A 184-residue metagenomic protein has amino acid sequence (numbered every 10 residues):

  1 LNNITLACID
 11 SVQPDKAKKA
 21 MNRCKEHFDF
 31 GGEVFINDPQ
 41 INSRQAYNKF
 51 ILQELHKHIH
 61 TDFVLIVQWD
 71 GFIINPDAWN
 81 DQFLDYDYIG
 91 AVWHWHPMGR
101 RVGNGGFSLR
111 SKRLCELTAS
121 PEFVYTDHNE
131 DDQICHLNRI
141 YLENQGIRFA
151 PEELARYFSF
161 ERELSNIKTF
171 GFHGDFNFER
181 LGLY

Functional and structural regions predicted by a protein language model:
L1-F63: N-terminal anchoring/stem segment of glycosyltransferases
S11-P14, P39-I41, D70-I73, H94-H96 (+2 more regions): Short, solvent-exposed loop/turn segments at secondary-structure junctions
K18, I74-A78, A119: Short glycine-/acidic-enriched loop or helix-start segments at secondary-structure transitions that form or flank
F28, H58-I59, N80-L84, R110: Short, conserved loop/helix-junction motifs that constitute active-site signature segments in enzyme catalytic cores
E33, W69-D70, S111, I134: Generic structural signal for small/hydrophobic residues in well-ordered secondary structure, especially within
T61-I73: Short beta-strand-to-loop acidic/aromatic patch adjacent to the donor-nucleotide binding site
G71-V102: Conserved donor-nucleotide/metal-binding helix-loop-beta segment in metal-dependent transferases, i.e., the alpha-helix
V102-Y184: Catalytic core and acceptor-binding pocket of nucleotide-sugar-dependent glycosyltransferases
